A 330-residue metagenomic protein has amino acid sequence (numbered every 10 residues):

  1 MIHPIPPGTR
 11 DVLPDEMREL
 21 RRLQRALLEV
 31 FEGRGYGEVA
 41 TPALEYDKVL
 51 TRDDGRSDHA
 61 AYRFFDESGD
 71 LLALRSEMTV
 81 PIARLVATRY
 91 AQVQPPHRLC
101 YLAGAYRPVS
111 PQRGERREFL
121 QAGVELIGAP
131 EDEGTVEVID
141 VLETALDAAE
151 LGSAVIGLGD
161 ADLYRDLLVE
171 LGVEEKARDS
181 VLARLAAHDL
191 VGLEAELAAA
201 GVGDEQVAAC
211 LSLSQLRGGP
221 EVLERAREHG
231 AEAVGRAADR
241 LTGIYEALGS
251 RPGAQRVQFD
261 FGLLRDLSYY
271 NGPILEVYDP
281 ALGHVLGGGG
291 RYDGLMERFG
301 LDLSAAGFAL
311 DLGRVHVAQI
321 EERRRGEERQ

Functional and structural regions predicted by a protein language model:
M1-V80, V136: TRNA-binding/sensing appendages of the translation machinery
G8, P81, V141, L163-L167 (+1 more regions): A general alpha-helix detector
E16-R34, E45-Y46, T79-Q92, R98-G152 (+1 more regions): Positively charged, Gly/Ser-enriched RNA/tRNA-binding surfaces
V39, G157, V257-D260: General small-molecule cofactor/ligand-binding pocket signal
T41-D58, G159-V169, L263-N271: Beta-rich nucleic-acid/ligand-interaction surfaces
A60-E67, G172-L197, G203, D279: Acidic, His- and aromatic-enriched active-site or binding-groove loops in soluble protein domains that engage sugars
L74, G159, L310: A conserved hydrophobic position in a structured secondary element of the catalytic/binding core that shapes
G134, L146, S153-D162, L168-L190: Internal, well-ordered alpha/beta segment that forms a basic, Gly-enriched binding/recognition surface
